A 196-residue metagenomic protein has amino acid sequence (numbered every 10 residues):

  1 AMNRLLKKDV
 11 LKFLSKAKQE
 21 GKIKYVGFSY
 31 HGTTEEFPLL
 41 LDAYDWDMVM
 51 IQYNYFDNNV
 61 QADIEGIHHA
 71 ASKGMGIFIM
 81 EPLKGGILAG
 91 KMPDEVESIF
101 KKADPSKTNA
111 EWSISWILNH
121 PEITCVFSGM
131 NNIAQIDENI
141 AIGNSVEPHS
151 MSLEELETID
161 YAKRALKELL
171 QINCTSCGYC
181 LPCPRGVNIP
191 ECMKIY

Functional and structural regions predicted by a protein language model:
A1-L83, K91-E97, D104-P105, N119: Glycine/proline-rich, positively charged, aromatic-decorated active-site loop/lid region on the catalytic face
A43-D45, E65-Y196: Structured C-terminal cap/extension of enzyme domains
